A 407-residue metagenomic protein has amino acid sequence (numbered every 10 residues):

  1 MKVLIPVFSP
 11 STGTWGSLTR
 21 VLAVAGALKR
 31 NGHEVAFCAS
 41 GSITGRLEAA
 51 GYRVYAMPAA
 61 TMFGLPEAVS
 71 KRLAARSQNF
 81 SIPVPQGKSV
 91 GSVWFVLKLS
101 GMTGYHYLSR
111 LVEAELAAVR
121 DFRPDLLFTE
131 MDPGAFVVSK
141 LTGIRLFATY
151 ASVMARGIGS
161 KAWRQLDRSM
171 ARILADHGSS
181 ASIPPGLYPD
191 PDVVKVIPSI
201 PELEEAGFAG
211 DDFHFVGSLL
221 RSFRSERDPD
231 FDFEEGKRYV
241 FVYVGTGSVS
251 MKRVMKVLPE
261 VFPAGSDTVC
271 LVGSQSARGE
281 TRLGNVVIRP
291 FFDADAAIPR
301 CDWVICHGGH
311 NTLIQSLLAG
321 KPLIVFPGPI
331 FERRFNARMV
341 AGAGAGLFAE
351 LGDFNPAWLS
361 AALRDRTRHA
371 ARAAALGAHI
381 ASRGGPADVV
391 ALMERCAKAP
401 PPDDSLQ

Functional and structural regions predicted by a protein language model:
M1-T14: Nucleotide-activated donor-dependent transferases that construct or modify glycoconjugates
N31, A36-K98: Conserved nucleotide-sugar phosphate-binding/catalytic loop shared by glycosyltransferases and other
A74-L126, D167-P185: Conserved nucleotide-sugar donor-binding subdomain of glycosyltransferases
K98, G245-T246, M255-P290: Catalytic donor nucleotide-activated moiety binding site of glycosyltransferases and closely related
L126-E130, F291-A337: A donor-sugar binding/catalytic signature common to diverse glycosyltransferases and related nucleotide-sugar
R164-Y239, Y243-S248, G273-A277: A nucleotide-sugar donor-handling region in carbohydrate enzymes
F331-A361: Change "using UDP/GDP/dTDP sugars" to "using nucleotide sugars
G346-L347, G352, S360-H379, R383 (+1 more regions): Conserved donor-nucleotide binding/catalytic region of nucleotide-linked donor-dependent transferases
